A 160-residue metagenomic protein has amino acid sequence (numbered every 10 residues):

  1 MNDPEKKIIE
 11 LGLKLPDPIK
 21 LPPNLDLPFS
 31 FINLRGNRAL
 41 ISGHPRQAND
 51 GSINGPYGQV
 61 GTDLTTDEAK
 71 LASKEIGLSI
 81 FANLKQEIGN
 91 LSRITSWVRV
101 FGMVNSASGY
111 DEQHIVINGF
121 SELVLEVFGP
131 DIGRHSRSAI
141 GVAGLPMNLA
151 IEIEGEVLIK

Functional and structural regions predicted by a protein language model:
M1-L78, A82, Q86-F101, S106-K160: N-terminal presequence-like segments and the immediate start of the first folded domain
